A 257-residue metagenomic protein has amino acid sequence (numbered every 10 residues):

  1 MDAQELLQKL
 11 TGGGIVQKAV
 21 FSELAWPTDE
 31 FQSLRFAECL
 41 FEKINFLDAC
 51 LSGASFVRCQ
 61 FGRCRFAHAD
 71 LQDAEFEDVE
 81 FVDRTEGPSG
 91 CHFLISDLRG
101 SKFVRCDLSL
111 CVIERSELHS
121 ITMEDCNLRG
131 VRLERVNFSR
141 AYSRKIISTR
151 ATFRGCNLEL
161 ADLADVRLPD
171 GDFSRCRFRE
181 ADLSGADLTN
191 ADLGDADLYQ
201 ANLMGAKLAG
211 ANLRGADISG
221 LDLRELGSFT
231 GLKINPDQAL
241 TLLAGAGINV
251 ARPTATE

Functional and structural regions predicted by a protein language model:
M1-E257: Tandem repeat scaffolds
